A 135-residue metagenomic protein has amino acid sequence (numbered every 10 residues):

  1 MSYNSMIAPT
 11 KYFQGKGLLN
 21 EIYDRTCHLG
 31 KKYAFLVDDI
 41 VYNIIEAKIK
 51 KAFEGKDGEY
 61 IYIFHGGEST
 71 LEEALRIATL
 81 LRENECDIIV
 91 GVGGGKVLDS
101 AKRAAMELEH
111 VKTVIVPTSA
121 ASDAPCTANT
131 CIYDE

Functional and structural regions predicted by a protein language model:
M1-I88: ATP/NTP phosphate-donor binding region
L71-E135: Glycine/threonine-rich beta-strand-loop-alpha-helix active-site module that forms ligand/phosphate-binding
